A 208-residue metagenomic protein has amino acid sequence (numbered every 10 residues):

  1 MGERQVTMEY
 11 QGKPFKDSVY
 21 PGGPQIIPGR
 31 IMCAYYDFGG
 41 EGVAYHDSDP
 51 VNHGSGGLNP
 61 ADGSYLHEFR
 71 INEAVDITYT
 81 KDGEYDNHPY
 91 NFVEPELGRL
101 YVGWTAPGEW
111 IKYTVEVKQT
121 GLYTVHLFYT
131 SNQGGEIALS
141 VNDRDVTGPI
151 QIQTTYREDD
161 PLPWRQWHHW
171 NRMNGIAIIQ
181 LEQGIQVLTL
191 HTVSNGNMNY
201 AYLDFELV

Functional and structural regions predicted by a protein language model:
M1-V208: Extracytoplasmic
